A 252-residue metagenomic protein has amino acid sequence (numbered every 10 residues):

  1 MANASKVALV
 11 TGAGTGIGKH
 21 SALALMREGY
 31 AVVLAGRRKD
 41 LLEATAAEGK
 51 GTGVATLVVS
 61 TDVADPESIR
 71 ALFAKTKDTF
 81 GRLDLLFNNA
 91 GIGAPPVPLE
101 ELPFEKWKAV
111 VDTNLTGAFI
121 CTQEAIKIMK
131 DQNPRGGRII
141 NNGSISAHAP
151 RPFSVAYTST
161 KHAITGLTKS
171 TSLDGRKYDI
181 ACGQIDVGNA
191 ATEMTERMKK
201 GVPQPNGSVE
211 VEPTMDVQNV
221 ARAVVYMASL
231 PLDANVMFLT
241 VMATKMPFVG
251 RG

Functional and structural regions predicted by a protein language model:
G14-G16: Conserved glycine-rich cofactor-binding loop
E28-A44: Conserved glycine-rich Rossmann-like NAD(P)H-binding loop of the short-chain dehydrogenase/reductase
S60-A71, F104: The beta1-alpha1 cofactor-binding region of Rossmann-like NAD(H)/NADP(H)-dependent oxidoreductases
V97-L99, K106-V111: Substrate-binding pocket helix/loop in short-chain dehydrogenase/reductase
T122, T160: Active-site helix of classical SDR
S144: Residue(s) in the substrate-gating loop at a strand-loop-helix junction that position the organic substrate next
Q184-I185, P203-G250: C-terminal helical subdomain
